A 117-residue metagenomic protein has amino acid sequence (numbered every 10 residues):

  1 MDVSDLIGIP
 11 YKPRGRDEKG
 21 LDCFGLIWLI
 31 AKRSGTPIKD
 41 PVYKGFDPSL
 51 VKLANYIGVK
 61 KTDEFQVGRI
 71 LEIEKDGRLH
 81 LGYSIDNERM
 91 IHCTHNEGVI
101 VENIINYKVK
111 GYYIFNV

Functional and structural regions predicted by a protein language model:
M1-D17: N-terminal intrinsically disordered, low-complexity, charge/repeat-rich segments that act as generic
I7, K12, D22, K44-D47 (+1 more regions): Generic, ordered loop/turn and secondary-structure boundary motif
P13-G15, I38-V42: Surface-exposed patches in mature extracellular/periplasmic domains of secreted proteins
G15-S34: Active-site nucleophilic cysteine motif
G35-T36, D76: Residue-level recognition of short, structured coil/turn motifs that connect secondary structure elements
P41-I105, V117: ...with weaker cross-activation on analogous glycine-rich loops/strands in unrelated enzymes
N106-K110: Extended, aromatic/histidine-rich regions of cofactor-dependent oxidoreductases associated with respiratory
G111-V117: Low-complexity, Gly/Ser/Thr/Pro-rich intrinsically disordered linker/tail segments
